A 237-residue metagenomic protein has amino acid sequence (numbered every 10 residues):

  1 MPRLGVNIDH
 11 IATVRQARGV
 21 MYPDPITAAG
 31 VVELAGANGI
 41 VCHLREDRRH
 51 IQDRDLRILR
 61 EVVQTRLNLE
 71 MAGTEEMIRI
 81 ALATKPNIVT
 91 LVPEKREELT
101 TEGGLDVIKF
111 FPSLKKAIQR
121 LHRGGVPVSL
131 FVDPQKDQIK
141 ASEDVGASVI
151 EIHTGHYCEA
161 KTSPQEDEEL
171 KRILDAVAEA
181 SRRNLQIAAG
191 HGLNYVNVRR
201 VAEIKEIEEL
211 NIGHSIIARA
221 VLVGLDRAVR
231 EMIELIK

Functional and structural regions predicted by a protein language model:
M1-E70, T74-E76, I80-P86, E168: Conserved N-terminal beta1-alpha1 strand-loop-helix module at the mouth
P2-I8, I40-C42, L67-L69, V89-L91 (+4 more regions): Hydrophobic faces of well-ordered beta-strands that scaffold small-molecule active sites in alpha/beta enzyme cores
L4-P25, R66-G73, T100-I108, H122-P134 (+2 more regions): Active-site mouth loops of central-metabolism enzymes
H43, T90-E98, V149-K161, E206-L225: Glycine-rich phosphate-binding active-site loops on the catalytic face of alpha/beta enzymes
L44-R120, Q138, I152-H153, I173-E179: N-terminal active-site wall of soluble small-molecule enzyme domains
R60, G103, T162-E166, R219-K237: C-terminal helical cap(s) of enzyme catalytic domains, especially alpha/beta-barrels
E75-T84, Q135-V145, A189, L193-I207: Catalytic cores of alpha/beta
P127-R183: Histidine/lysine/aspartate-rich catalytic loop segments that bind and position anionic ligands
